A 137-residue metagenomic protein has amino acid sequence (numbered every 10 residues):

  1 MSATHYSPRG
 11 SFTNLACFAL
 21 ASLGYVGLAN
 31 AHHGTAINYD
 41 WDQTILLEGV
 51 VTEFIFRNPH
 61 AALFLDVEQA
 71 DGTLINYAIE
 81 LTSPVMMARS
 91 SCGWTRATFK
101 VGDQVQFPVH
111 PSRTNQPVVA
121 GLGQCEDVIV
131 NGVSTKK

Functional and structural regions predicted by a protein language model:
S2-C17: Bacterial N-terminal signal peptides that target proteins for export
N30-I45: Short boundary/loop segments of OB/S1/cold-shock single-stranded nucleic-acid-binding domains
G49-V51: Conserved hydrophobic positions within beta-strands
R57-E68: Short aromatic-glycine-enriched beta-strand elements
R89-F107: Short nucleic-acid-contacting surface segments enriched for D/E, G, S/T with interspersed K/R
H110-K137: OB-fold/S1-family single-stranded nucleic acid-binding modules
